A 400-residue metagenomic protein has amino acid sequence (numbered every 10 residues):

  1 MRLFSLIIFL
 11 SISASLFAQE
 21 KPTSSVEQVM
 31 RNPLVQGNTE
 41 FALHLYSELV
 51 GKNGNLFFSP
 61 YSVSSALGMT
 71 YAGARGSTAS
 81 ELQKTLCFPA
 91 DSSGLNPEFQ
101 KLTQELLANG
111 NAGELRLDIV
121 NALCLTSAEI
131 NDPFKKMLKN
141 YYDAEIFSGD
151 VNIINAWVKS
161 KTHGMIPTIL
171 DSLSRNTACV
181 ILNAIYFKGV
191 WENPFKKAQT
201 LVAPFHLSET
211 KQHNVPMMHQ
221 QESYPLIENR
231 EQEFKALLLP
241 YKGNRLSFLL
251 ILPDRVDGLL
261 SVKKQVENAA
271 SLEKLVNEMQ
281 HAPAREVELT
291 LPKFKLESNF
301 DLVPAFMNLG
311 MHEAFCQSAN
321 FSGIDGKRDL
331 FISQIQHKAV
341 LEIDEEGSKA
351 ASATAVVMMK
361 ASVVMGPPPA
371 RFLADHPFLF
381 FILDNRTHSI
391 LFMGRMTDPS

Functional and structural regions predicted by a protein language model:
M1-I12, L16-S148, N385, M396: Detector for small/aliphatic-rich hydrophobic stretches
S5, P60, P253-V256, T290-P292 (+3 more regions): Proline-rich low-complexity regions
G37, Y61, N176-T177, A374: A generic structural signal for residues located within well-ordered alpha-helices of large catalytic or ligand-binding
N53, S92-V262, L275-V364: Non-catalytic, conformational "gating/processing" segments within enzyme and secreted inhibitor domains
A269-L272: Well-ordered, non-membrane alpha-helical segments in soluble/globular domains
Q334-S400: C-terminal soluble interaction/assembly domains
